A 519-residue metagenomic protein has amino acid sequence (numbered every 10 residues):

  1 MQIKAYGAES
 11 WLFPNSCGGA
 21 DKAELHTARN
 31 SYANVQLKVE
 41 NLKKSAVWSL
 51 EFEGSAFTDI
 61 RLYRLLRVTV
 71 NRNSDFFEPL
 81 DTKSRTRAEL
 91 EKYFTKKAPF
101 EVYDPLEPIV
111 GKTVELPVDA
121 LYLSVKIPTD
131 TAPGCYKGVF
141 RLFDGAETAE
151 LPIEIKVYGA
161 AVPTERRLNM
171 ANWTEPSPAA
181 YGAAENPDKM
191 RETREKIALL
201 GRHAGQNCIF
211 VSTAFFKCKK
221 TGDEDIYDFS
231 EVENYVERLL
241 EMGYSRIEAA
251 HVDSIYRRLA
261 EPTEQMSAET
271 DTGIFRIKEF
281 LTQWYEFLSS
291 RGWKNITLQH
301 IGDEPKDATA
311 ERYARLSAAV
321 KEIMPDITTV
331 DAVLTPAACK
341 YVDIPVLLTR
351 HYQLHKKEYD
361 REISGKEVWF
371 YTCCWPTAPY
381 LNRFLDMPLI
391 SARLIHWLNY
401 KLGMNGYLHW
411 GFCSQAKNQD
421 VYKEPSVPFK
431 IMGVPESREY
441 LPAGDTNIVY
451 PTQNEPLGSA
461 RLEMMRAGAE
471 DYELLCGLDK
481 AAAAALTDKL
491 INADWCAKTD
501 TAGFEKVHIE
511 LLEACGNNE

Functional and structural regions predicted by a protein language model:
Q2-G19, K43-L123, T131: Surface-exposed binding patches on compact interaction domains or structured appendages
G19, N30-Q36, D119, A132-V139: Short, solvent-exposed loop/turn segments enriched in Ser/Thr/Gly
A23-V47, M190-E192, K196-G201: Solvent-exposed, low-complexity, repeat-rich "mucin-like" stalks and linkers
R29, A132, E192-T193, Y227-E231 (+4 more regions): Short, glycine/acidic-rich beta->alpha junctions
A33-V35, V114-S124, A149-L151: Short Pro-Gly-centered flexible turn/kink motifs
F94, P99, P105-E107, K126 (+4 more regions): Aromatic-lined carbohydrate-binding surfaces of glycoside hydrolases
G273, I277, L281-A308, A319-A332 (+1 more regions): Catalytic domains of carbohydrate-active enzymes that cleave complex glycans
I344-E436: Catalytic-core region of carbohydrate-active enzymes that cleave or remodel glycosidic bonds
